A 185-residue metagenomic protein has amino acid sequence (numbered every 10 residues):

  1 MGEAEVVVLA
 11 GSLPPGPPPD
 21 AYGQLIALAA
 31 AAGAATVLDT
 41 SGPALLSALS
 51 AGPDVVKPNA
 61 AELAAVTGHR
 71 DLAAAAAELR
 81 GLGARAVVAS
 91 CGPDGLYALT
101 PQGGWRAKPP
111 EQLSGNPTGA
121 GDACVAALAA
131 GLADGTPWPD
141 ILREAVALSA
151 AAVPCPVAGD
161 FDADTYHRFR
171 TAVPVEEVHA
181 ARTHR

Functional and structural regions predicted by a protein language model:
M1-G2, L49-S50, G81: A short, aliphatic-rich alpha-helical micro-motif
E3-V6, A126-A127: A short small-residue
E5-A74: Conserved beta-alpha-beta core of the PfkB/ribokinase-like small-molecule kinase fold
L28, L46, L72-R185: Conserved phosphate-binding/catalytic region of the ribokinase-like
